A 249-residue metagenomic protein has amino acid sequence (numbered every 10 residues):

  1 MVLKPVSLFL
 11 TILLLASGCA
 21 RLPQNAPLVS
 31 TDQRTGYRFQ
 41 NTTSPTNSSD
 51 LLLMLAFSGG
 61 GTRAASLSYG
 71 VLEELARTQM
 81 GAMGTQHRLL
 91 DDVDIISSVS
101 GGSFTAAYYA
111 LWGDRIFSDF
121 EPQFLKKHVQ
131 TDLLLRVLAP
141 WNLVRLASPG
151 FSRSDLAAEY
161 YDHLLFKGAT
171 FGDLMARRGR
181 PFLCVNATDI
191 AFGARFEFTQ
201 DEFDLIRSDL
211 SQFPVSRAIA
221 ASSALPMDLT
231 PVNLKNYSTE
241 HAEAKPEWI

Functional and structural regions predicted by a protein language model:
V2, S17-I249: Catalytic domains of lipid- and phosphate-ester/thioester hydrolases
S7-S17: Bacterial N-terminal signal peptides
